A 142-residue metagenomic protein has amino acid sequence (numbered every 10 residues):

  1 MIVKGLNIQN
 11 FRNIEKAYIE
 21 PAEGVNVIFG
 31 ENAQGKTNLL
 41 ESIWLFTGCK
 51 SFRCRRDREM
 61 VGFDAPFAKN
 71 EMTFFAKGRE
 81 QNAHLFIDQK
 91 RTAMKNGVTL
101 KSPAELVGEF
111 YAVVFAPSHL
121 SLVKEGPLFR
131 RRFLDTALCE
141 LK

Functional and structural regions predicted by a protein language model:
M1-L45: Pre-Walker A-like glycine/lysine-rich segment at the N-terminus of P-loop NTPase domains
T47-F129, L134-L141: Nucleotide-state sensing region of NTPase/ATPase domains
